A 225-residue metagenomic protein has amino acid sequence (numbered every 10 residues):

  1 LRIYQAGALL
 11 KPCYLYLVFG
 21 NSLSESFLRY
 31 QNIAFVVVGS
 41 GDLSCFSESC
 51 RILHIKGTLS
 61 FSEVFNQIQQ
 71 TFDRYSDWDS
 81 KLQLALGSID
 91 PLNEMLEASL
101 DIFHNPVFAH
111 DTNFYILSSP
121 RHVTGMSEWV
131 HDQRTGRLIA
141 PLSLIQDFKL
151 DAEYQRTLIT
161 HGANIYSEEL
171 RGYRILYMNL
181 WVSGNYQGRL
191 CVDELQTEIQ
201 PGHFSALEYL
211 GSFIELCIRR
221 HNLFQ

Functional and structural regions predicted by a protein language model:
L1-Q225: Hydrophobic, helix-rich cores of sensory/ligand-binding and other regulatory modules that couple small-molecule
